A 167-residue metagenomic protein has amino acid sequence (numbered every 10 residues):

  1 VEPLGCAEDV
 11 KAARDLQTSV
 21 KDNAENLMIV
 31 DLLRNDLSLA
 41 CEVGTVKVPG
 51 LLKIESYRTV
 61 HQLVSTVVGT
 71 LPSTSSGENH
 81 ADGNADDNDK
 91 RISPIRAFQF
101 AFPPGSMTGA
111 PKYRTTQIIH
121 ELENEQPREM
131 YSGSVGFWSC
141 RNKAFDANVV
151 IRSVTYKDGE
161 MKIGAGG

Functional and structural regions predicted by a protein language model:
V1-G167: Extended alpha-helical targeting/anchoring segments, especially N-terminal organellar/secretory targeting helices
